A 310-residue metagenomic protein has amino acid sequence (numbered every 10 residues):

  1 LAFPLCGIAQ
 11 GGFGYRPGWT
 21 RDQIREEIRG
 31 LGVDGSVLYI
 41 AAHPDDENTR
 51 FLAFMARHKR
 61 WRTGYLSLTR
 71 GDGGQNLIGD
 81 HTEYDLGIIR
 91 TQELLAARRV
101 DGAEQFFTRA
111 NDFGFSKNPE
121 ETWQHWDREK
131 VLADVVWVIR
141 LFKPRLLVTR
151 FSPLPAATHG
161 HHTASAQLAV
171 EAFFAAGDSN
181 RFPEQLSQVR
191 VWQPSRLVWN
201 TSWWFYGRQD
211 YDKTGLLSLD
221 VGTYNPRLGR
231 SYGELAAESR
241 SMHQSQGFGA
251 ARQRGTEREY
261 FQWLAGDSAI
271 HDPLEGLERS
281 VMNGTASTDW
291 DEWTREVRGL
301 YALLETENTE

Functional and structural regions predicted by a protein language model:
P4-A9: N-terminal signal peptide c-region/cleavage motif recognized by signal peptidases
Q10-P183, W203: Active-site beta-strand->loop->alpha-helix modules in alpha/beta enzyme cores, enriched in Gly/His/Asp(Glu)
Y15, A175-E310: The feature marks non-catalytic terminal segments
